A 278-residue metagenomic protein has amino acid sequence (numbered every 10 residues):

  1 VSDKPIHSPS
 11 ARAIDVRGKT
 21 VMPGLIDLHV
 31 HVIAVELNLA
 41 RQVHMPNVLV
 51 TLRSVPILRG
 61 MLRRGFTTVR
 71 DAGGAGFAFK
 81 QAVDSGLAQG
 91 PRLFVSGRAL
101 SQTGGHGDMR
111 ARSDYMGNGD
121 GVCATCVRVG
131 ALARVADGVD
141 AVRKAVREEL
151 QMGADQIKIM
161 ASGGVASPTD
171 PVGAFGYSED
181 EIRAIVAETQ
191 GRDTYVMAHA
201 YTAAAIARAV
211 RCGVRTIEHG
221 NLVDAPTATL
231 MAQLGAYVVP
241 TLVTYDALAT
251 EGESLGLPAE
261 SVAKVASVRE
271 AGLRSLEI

Functional and structural regions predicted by a protein language model:
V1-M22: Histidine-rich, glycine-flanked metal-binding segment
G18, I26-H29, G65, L93 (+7 more regions): Conserved, mostly hydrophobic/aromatic
K19-S85, T103-A111, D180, A204 (+1 more regions): Metal-associated gating/positioning segment near the N- to mid-region
L25, Q81-A82, G86-G117, Y237-V239 (+1 more regions): Glycine-rich, aromatic-flanked loop segments that form ligand/cofactor-binding clefts across common enzyme folds
L39-L52, R110-S113, N118-A145, Y195-M197: Active-site mouth loops of central-metabolism enzymes
P46, T103, I159-L276: Active-site core of metal-dependent hydrolases
R53-F79, G90-A99, A154-S167, Y195 (+2 more regions): Divalent metal-dependent hydrolysis catalytic cores, especially in the metallo-beta-lactamase
R134-I159, V165: Alpha/beta enzyme core
